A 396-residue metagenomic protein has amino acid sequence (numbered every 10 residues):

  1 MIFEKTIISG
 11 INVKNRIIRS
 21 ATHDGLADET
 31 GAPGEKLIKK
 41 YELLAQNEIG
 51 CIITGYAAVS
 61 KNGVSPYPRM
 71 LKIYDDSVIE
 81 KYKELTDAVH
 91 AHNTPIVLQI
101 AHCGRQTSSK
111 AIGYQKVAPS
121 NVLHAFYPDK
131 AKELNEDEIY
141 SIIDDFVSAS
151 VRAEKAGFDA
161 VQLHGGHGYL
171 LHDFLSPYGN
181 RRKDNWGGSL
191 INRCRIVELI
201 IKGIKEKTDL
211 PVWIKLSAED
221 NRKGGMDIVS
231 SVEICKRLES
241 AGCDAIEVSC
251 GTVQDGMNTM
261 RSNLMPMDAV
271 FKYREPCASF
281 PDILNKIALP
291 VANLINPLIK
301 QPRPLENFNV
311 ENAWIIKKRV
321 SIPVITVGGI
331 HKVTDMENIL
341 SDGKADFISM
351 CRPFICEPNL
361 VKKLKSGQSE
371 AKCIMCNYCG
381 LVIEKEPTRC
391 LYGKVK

Functional and structural regions predicted by a protein language model:
M1-K396: Flavin-dependent oxidoreductase catalytic cores
